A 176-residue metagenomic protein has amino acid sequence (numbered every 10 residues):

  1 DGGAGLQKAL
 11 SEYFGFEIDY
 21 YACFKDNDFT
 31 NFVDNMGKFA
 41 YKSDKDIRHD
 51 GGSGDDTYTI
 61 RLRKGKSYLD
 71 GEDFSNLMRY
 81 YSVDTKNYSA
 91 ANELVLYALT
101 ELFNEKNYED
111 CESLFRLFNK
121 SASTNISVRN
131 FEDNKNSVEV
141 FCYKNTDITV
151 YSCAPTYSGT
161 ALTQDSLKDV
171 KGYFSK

Functional and structural regions predicted by a protein language model:
D1-S11, E17-I18: N-terminal post-signal-peptidase region of extra-cytosolic proteins
A4, Y88-N92, Q164: Electropositive phosphate-/nucleotide-binding environments in soluble metabolic enzymes
E12-Y13, N35: Residues at alpha-helix termini
D26-D28: Short helix-initiation/N-cap motifs at beta->coil->alpha
T30-S113: Flexible, polar/acidic helix-loop-strand segments at domain edges
L114-K176: C-terminal solvent-exposed extensions
